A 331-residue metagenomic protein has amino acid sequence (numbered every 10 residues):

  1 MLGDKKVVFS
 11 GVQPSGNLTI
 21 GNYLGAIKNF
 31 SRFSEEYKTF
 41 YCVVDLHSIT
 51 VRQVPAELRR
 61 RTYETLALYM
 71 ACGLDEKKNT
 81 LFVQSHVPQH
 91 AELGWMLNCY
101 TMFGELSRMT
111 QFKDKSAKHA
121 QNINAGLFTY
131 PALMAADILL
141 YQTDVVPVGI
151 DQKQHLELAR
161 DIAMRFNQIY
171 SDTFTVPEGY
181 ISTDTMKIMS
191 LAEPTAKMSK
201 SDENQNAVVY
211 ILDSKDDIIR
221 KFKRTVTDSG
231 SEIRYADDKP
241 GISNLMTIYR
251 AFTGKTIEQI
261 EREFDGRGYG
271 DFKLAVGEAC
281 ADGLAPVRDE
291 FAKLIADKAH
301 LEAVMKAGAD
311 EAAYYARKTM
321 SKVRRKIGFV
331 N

Functional and structural regions predicted by a protein language model:
L2-F9, P14-A136, D282, A292: N-terminal Rossmann-like or analogous alpha/beta NTP/dinucleotide-binding catalytic cores that position adenine
V12-P14, D45-H47, D144-V145, D202 (+1 more regions): Short, histidine-centered active-site or binding-site loop motifs used for metal coordination, general acid-base
I20-N22, Q154, R160-N331: Conserved nucleotide- and phosphate/pyrophosphate-binding catalytic cores in adenylate/nucleotidyl-handling enzymes
K38, F103-S107, L140-P147, A251-I260 (+1 more regions): Short helix-capping/linker segments at secondary-structure and domain boundaries
D45-L46, A135-L139, P194, A251-G254: Short connector loops/turns at beta-strand edges and beta->alpha or beta->beta junctions
V54-P55, V146-G149, E232: Short, polar/flexible loop-turn hinges at active-site or ligand-entry regions and domain interfaces
Q111-F166, Y170, S190: Internal, conserved structured core segments that host functional sites
